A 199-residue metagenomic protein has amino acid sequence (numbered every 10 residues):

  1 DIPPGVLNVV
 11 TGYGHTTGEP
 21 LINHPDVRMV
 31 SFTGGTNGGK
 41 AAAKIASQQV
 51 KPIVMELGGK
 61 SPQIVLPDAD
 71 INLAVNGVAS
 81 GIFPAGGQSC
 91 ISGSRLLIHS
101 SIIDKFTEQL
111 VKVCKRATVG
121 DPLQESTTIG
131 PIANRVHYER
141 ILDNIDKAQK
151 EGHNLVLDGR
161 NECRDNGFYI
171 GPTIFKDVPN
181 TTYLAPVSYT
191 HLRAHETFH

Functional and structural regions predicted by a protein language model:
D1-G18: PLP-dependent aminotransferase-like
Y13-P20, G34-A41: Beta-loop-alpha module in the N-terminal Rossmann-like domain of NAD(P)-dependent dehydrogenases, especially those
E19-N23, P186: Short acidic alpha-helix that forms the nucleotide-activated donor recognition element in Leloir-type transferases
P25-V27: Glycine-enriched alpha-helix->loop->beta-strand junction motifs that scaffold or abut catalytic
M29, N37-P179, V187: ALDH superfamily catalytic-core signature
Y183: Acyltransferase donor/substrate-recognition loop-hinge adjacent to the catalytic core
H191-A194, F198-H199: Single conserved hydrophobic/aromatic residue that forms the stacking wall/gate of nucleotide- or nucleobase-binding
